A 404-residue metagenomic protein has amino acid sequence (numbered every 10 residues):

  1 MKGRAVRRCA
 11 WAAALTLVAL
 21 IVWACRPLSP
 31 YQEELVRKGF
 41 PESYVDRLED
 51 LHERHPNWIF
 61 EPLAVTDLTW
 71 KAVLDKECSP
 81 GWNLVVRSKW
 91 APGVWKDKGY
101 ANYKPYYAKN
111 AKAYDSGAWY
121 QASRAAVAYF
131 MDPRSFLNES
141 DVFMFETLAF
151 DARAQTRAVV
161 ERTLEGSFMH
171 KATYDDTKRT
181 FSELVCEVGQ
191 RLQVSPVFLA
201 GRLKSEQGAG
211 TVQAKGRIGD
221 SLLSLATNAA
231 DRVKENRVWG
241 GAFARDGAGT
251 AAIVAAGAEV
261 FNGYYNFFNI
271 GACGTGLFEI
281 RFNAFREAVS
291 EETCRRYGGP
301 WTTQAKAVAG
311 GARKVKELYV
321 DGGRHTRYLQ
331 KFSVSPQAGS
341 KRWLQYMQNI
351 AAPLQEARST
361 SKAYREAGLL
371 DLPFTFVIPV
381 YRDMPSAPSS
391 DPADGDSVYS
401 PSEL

Functional and structural regions predicted by a protein language model:
M1-L192, V197, L222-A251, A309-L404: Cell-wall glycan-active module
F168-A172, V233, G240, V254 (+1 more regions): Substrate-binding clefts and substrate-entry loops adjacent to catalytic sites of polymer-processing enzymes acting on
K178, R202, P300-K306: Active-site metal-coordination segments of metallo-dependent hydrolases
V197-L199, T211-G216, R324: Short, solvent-exposed secondary-structure capping/transition elements
F198-K204, N266-N269: Structural recognition of the beta-strand scaffold that forms the well-ordered cores of secreted hydrolase catalytic
S205, G216-D220, G257: Short secondary-structure boundary/capping segments
S205-G210, A272-F278, P336-G339, Y381-A387: Solvent-exposed loop/turn segments at secondary-structure junctions within structured extracellular/periplasmic domains
T211-R217, L222, T293-R296: Catalytic cores of eukaryotic secretory-pathway lumenal/extracellular enzymes that build and remodel glycoconjugates
